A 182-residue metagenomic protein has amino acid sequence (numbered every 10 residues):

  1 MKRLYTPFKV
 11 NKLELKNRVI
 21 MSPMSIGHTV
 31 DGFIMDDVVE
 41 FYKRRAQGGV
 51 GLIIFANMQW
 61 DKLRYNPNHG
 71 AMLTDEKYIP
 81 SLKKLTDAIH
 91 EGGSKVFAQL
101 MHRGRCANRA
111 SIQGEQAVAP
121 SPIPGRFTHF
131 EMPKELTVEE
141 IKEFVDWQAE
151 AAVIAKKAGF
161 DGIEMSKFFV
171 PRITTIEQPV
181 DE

Functional and structural regions predicted by a protein language model:
M1-E182: Flavin-dependent oxidoreductase catalytic cores
